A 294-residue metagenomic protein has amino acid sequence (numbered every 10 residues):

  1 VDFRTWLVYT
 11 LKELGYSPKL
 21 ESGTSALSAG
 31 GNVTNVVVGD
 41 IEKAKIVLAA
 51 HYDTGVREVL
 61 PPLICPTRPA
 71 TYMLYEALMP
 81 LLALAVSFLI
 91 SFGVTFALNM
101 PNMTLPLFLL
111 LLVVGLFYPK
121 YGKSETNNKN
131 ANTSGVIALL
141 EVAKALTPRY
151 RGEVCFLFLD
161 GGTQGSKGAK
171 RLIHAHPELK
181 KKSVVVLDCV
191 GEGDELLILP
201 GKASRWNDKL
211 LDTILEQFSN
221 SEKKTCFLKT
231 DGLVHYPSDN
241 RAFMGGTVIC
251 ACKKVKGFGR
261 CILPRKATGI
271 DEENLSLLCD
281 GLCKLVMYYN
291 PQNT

Functional and structural regions predicted by a protein language model:
V1-E42, V59-T95: A non-catalytic alpha/beta surface segment that caps or lines the substrate-entry region of metallo-dependent hydrolase
K12, N32, F92-K209, G232-H235 (+1 more regions): Acidic/histidine-rich catalytic neighborhood of metal-dependent amide-processing enzymes
E13, T24, G193-T294: Active-site-adjacent substrate-binding region of metalloamidase/peptidase-like peptide-processing proteins
A26, Y52-G55, G161-Q164, C189-G193 (+1 more regions): Solvent-exposed loop/turn segments at secondary-structure junctions within structured extracellular/periplasmic domains
E42, V47-L60: Extended, hydrophilic extramembrane loops/domains of integral membrane proteins
I46-L48, L157, S183-V185, T247-I249: Hydrophobic/aromatic beta-strand patches that form the interior of the parallel beta-sheet core in alpha/beta enzyme
G55-V59, V114-F117, G193-E195, K256-R260: Short acidic/His/Gly/Ser-rich catalytic and metal-binding motifs that mark active-site loops of diverse hydrolases
